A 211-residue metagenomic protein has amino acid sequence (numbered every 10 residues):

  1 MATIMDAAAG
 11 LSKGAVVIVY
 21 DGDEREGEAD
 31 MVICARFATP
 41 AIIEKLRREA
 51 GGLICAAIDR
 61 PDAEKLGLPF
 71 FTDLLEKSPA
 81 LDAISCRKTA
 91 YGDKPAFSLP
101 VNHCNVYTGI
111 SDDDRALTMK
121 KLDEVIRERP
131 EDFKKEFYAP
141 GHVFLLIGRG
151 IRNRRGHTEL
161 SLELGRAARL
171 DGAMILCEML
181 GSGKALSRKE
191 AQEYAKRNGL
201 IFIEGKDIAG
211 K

Functional and structural regions predicted by a protein language model:
M1-K211: Catalytic domains of riboflavin
